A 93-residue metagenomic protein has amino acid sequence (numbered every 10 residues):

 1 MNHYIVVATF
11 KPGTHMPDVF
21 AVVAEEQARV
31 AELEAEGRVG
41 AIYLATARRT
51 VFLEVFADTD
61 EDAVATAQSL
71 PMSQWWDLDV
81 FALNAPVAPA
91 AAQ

Functional and structural regions predicted by a protein language model:
M1-Q93: Conserved, structured core segments of small domains
